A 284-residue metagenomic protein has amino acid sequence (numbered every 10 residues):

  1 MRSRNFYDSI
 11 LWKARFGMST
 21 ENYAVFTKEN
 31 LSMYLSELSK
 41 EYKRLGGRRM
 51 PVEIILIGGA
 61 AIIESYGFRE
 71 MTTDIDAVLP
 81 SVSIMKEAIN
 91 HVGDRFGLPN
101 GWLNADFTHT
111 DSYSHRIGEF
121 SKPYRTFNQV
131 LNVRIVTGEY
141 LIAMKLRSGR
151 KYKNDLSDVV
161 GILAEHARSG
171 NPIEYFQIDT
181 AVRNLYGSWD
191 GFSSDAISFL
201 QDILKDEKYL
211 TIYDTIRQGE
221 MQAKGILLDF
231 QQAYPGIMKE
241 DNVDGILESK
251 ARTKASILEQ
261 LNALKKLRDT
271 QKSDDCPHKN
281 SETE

Functional and structural regions predicted by a protein language model:
R2-E284: Compositionally biased terminal segments of proteins
